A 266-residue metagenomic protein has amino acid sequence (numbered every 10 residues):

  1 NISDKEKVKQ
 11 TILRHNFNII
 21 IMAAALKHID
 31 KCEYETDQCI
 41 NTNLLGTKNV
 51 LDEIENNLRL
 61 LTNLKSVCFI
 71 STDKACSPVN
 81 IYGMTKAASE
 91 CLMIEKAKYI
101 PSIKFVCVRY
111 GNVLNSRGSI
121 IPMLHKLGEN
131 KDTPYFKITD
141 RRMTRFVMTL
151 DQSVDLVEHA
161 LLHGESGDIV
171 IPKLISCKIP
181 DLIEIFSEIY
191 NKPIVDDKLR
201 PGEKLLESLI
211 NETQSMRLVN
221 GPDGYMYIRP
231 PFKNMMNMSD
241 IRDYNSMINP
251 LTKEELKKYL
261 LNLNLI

Functional and structural regions predicted by a protein language model:
N1-I19: Conserved Rossmann-fold cofactor-binding substructure of NAD(P)-dependent oxidoreductases
S3, A75, V113-N115: Conserved sequence/active-site signature of Rossmann-fold short-chain dehydrogenase/reductase
E6, L44, K48, D151: Conserved active-site region of classical short-chain dehydrogenase/reductase
R14, L60-L61, S102, H163: Alpha-helix termination/capping residues and helix-transition junctions
M22-N41, L45-A87, F105: Conserved Rossmann-fold NAD(P)-dependent oxidoreductase catalytic core, especially the SDR/UDP-sugar
C91-I266: Strand-loop microenvironment adjacent to phosphate/nucleotide-handling motifs in alpha/beta enzyme folds
